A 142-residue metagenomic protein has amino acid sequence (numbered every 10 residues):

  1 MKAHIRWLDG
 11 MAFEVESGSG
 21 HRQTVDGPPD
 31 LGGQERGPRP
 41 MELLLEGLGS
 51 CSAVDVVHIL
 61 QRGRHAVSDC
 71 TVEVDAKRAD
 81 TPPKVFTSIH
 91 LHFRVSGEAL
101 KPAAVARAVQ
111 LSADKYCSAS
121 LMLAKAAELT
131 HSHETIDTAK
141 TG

Functional and structural regions predicted by a protein language model:
M1-E46, V57-G142: Extended beta-strand/beta-hairpin segments
